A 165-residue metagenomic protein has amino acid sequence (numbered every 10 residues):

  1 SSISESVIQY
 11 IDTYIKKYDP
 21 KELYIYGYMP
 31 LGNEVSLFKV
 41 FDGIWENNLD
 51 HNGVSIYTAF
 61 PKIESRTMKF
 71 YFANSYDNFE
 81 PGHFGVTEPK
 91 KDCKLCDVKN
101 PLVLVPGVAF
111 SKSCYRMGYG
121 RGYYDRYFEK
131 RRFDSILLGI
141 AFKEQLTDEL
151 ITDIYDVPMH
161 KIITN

Functional and structural regions predicted by a protein language model:
S1-V98: N-terminal active-site beta-alpha-beta segment that forms phosphate/nucleotide-binding and substrate-recognition loops
R66-N165: Conserved phosphate- and dinucleotide-binding cores of soluble alpha/beta proteins, encompassing both enzyme active
